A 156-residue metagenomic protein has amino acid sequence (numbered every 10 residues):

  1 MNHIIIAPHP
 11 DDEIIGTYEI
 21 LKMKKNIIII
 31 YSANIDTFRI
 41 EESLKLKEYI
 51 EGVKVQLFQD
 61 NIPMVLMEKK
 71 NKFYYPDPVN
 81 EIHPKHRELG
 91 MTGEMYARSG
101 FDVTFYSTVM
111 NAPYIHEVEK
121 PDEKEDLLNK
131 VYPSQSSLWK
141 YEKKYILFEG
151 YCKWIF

Functional and structural regions predicted by a protein language model:
M1-I6, M23, E42, G52 (+1 more regions): Metal-dependent de-N-acetylase/amidase catalytic core
N2-R39: ATP-dependent adenylation/pyrophosphate-handling site
I28-S32, Y49-D60: A conserved beta-strand->alpha-helix junction
N34-G52: Glycine-rich phosphate-binding loop and adjoining beta1-alpha1-beta2 segment of Rossmann-like nucleotide-binding folds
